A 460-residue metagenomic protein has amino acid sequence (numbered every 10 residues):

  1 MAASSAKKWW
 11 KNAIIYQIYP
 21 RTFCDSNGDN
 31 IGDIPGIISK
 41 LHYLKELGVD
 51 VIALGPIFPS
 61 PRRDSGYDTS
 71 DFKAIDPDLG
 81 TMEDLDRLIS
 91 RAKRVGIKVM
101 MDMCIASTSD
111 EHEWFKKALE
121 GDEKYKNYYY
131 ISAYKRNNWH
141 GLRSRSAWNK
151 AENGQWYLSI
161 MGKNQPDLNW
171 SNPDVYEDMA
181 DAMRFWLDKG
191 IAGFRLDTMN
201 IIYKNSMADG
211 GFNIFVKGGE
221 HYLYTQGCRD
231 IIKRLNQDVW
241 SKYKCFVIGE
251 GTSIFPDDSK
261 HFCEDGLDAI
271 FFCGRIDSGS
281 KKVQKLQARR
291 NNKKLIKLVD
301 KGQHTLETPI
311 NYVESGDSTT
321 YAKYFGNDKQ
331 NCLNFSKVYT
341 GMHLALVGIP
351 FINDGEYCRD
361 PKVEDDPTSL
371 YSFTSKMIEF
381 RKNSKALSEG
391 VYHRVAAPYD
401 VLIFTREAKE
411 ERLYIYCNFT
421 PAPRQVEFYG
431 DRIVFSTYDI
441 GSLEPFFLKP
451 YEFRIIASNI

Functional and structural regions predicted by a protein language model:
M1-A53, P59, D86, R91-A92 (+4 more regions): Carbohydrate-interacting/catalytic domains
A2-R184, D188, I201-S259: Acidic/aromatic-lined carbohydrate-recognition and catalytic surfaces of CAZymes acting on diverse glycans
K11, G227, T305, C332-S336 (+2 more regions): Secondary-structure capping and boundary motifs in well-ordered enzyme cores
P20, M103, T198, G251 (+3 more regions): Residues immediately flanking
R62-G66, S259-C263, T405-R406, F446: Short glycine-biased active-site loop of nucleotidyltransferases that positions the nucleotide triphosphate and helps
G96, D110-L142, I232, N236-Y357 (+1 more regions): Conserved alpha/beta catalytic core and glycan-binding cleft of carbohydrate-active enzymes
P166-N172, Y176, E220-Y222, Y321-N334 (+1 more regions): Active-site rim elements
W186-L196: Active-site regions of oxyanion-processing enzymes, predominantly non-cytosolic
